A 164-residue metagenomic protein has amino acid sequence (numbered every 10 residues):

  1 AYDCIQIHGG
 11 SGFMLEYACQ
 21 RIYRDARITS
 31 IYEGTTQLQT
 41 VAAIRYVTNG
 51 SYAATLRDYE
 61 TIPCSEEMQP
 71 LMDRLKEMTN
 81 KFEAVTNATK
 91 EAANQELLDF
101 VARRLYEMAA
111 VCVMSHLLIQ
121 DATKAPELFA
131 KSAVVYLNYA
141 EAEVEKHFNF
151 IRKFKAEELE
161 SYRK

Functional and structural regions predicted by a protein language model:
A1-K164: Flavin-dependent oxidoreductase catalytic core characteristic of acyl-CoA dehydrogenase/oxidase-like enzymes
